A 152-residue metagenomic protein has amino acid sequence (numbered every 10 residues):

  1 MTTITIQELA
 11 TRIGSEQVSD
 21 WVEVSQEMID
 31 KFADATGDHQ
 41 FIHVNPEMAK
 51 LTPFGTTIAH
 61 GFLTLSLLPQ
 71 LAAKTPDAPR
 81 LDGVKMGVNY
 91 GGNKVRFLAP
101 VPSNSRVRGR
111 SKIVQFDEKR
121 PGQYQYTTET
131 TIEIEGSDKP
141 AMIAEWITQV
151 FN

Functional and structural regions predicted by a protein language model:
M1-R12, F97-N152: HotDog/MaoC-like acyl-thioester-processing domains
T2-Y90: Hot-dog-fold acyl-thioester-processing enzymes
